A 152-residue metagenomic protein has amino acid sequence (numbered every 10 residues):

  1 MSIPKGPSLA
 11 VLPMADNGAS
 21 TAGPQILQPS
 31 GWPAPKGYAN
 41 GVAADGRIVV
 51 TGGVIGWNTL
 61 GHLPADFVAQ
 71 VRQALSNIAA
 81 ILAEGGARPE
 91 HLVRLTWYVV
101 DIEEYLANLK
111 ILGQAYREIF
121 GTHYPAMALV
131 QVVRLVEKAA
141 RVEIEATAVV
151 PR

Functional and structural regions predicted by a protein language model:
S2-V93, V99-R152: N-terminal presequence-like segments and the immediate start of the first folded domain
